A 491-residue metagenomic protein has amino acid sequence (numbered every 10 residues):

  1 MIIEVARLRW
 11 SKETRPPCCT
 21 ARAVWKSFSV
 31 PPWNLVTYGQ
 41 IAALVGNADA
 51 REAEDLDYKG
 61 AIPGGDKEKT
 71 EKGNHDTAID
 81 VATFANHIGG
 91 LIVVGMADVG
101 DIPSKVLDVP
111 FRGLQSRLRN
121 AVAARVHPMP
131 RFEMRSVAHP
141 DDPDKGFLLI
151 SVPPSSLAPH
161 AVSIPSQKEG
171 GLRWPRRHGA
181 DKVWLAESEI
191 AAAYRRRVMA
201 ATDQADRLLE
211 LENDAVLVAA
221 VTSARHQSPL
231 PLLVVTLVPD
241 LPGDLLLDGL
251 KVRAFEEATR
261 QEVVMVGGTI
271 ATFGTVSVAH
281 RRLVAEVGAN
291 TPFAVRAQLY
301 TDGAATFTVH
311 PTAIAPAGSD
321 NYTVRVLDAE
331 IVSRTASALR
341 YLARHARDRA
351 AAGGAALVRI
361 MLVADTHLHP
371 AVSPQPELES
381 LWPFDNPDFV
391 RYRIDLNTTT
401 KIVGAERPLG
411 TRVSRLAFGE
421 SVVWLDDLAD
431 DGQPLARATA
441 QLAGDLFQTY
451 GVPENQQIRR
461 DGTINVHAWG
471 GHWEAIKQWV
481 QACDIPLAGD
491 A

Functional and structural regions predicted by a protein language model:
C18-L91, D98-G100, E187-A491: Bergerat-fold GHKL/Histidine-kinase-like ATPase
L35, K59, L118-V126, V183: Extended catalytic cores and adjacent scaffolds of nucleotide/polyanion-binding enzymes
G64, E68, D98-V137: A broadly used, surface-exposed interaction patch
D80-A82, V122, R131-P140, V221-S223: Catalytic micro-motifs at enzyme active sites that drive phosphoryl/nucleotidyl and oxygen chemistry
K105-R125, P159-L172, R391-N397: Helical (often loop-to-helix) elements that flank the catalytic cores of nucleotide-handling enzymes
M129-E212, P370-P383: Intrinsically disordered, low-complexity regulatory tails
